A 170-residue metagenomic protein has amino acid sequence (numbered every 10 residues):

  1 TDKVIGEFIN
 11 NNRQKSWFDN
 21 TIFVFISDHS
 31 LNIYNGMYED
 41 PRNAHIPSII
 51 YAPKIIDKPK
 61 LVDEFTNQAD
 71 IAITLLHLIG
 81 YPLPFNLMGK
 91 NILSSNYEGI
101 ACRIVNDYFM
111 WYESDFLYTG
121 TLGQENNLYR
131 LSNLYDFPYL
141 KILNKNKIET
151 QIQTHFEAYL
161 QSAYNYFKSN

Functional and structural regions predicted by a protein language model:
T1-N170: Solvent-exposed soluble domains appended to multi-pass membrane proteins
